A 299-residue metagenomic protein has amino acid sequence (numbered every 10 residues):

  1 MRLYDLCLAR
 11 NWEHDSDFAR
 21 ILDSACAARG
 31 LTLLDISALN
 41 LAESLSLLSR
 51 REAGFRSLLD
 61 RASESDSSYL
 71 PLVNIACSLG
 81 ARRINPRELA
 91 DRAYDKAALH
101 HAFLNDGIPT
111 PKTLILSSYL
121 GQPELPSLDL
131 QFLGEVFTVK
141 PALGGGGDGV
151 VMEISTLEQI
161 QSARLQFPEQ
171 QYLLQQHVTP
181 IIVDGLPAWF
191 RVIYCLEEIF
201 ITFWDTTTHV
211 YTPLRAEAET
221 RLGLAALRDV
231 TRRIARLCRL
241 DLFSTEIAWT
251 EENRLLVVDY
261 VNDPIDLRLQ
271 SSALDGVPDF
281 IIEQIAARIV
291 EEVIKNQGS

Functional and structural regions predicted by a protein language model:
M1-L8: Extreme N-terminal starter segment of soluble prokaryotic enzymes
R10-S118: Conserved N-proximal alpha/beta basic substrate-recognition cap immediately N-terminal to, or forming the N-lobe
F103-L104, D129-D148, E169-D184: ATP-grasp fold ATP-binding core
P111-E135: Rossmann-like NAD(P)H-binding beta-loop-alpha module
F137, F200, F243, L256-D259: Protein kinase-like catalytic core scaffold
V151-L237: Phosphate-binding site of ATP-dependent enzymes
L240-E252: A short glycine-rich, hydrophobically flanked beta-strand micro-motif that places a catalytic Asp/Glu for divalent metal
W249-S299: C-terminal active-site "lid" helix and adjoining low-complexity regulatory extension at the edge of ATP-using catalytic
